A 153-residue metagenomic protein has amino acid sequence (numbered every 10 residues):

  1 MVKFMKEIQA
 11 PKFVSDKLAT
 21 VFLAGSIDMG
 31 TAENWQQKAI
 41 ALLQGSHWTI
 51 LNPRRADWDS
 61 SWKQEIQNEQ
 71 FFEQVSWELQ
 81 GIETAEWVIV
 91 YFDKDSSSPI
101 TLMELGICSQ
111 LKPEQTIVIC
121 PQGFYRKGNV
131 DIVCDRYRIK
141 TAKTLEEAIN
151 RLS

Functional and structural regions predicted by a protein language model:
M1-S153: Conserved catalytic or regulatory cores that recognize and/or transform ribose-phosphate-containing ligands
